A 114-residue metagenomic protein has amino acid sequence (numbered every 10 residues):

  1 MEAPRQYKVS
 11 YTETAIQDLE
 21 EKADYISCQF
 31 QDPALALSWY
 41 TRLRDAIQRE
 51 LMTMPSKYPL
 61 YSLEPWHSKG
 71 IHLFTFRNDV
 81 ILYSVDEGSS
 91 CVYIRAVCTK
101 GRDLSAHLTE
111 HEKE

Functional and structural regions predicted by a protein language model:
M1-R44: Arg/Lys-rich, positively charged N-terminal/basic patches that mediate binding to nucleic acids
Y7, G70-H72, S90: A generic secondary-structure signal marking the coil-to-beta-strand transition
A15, L43, E50-L51, Y83 (+1 more regions): Conserved short aromatic-hydrophobic micro-motifs
A23, F30, L51, P55-P59 (+1 more regions): Short amphipathic alpha-helical interaction/hinge segments
S38-W39, S56-P59, E114: Juxtamembrane/interface motifs at transmembrane-helix termini
R42-D45, I71-F74, K100: Hydrophobic alpha-helical segments of small multi-pass membrane proteins
Q48-T75: A short, surface-exposed loop/turn module that caps and links secondary-structure elements
F74-E114: Enriched for short, Lys/Arg-rich terminal
